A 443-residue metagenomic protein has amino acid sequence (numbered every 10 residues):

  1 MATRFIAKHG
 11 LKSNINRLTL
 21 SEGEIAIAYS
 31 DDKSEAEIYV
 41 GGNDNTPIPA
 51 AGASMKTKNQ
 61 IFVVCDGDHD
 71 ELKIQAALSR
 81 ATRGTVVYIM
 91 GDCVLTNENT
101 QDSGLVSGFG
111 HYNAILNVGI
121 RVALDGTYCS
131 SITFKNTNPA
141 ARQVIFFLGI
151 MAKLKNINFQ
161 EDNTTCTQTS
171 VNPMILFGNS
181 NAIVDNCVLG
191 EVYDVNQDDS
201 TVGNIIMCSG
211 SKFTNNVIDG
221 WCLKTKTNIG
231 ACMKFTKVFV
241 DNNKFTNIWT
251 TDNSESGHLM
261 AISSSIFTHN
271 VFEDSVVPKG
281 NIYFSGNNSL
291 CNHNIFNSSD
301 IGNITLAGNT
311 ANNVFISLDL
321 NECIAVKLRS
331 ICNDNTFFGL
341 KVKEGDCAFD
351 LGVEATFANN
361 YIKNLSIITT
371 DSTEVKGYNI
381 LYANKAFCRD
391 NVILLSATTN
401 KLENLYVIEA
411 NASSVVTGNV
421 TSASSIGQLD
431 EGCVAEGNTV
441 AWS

Functional and structural regions predicted by a protein language model:
M1-I25, K33, N45-G52: Extracellular/surface-exposed low-complexity repeats and stalk/linker segments enriched in Gly/Pro and small polar
R17-Y39, A77, V87: Short hydrophobic/aromatic-rich beta-strand motifs
N59-M90, V94-T100: Acidic Gly/Asp/Thr-rich repetitive segments characteristic of extracellular carbohydrate-active and adhesion proteins
C65-L72, V94-N97, S107-A114, R121-P173 (+4 more regions): Right-handed parallel beta-helix/beta-spiral solenoid domain characteristic of secreted/periplasmic
G84-D92, G126-I132, A152, I157 (+5 more regions): Extracellular beta-strand-rich, repetitive "passenger/adhesive" scaffolds that bind or process carbohydrates
N138-A140, I150-V271, V276-I282, N287: Right-handed parallel beta-helix
N404-S443: Leucine-rich solenoid repeat scaffolds
